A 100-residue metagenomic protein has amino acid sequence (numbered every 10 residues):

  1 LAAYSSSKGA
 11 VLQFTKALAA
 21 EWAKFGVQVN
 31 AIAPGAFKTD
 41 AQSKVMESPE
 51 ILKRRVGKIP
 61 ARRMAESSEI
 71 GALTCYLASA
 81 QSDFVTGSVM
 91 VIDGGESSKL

Functional and structural regions predicted by a protein language model:
A2: Cytosolic ligand/metal-binding cores
S7, T15: Active-site helix of classical SDR
L12, A33-K44: Short, flexible catalytic-loop segment of classical short-chain dehydrogenase/reductase
A20-K24, D83: Alpha-helical segment proximal to the catalytic Tyr-Lys
Q28-K38, A78, V91-D93: Conserved SDR Rossmann-fold cofactor-binding beta-strand/turn motif
S43-I59: A short C-terminal helix-loop "cap" of Rossmann-like NAD(P)-dependent dehydrogenase/epimerase domains
I59-I70, Q81: A conserved structural motif in NAD(P)-dependent oxidoreductases
T74-C75, T86-L100: Short C-terminal tail/terminal secondary-structure segment of NAD(P)H-dependent dehydrogenase/reductase domains
